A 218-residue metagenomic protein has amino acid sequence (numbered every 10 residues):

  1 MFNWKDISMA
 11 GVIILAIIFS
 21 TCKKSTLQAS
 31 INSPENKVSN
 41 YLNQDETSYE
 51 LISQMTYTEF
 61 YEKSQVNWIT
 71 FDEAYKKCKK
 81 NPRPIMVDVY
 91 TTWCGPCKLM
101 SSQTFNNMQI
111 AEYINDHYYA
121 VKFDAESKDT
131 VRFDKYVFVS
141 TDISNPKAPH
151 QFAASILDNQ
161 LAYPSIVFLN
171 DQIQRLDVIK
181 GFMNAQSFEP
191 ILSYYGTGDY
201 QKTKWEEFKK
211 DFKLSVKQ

Functional and structural regions predicted by a protein language model:
F2-S8: Bacterial N-terminal signal peptides that target proteins for export
D6, T21-K63, D177-Q218: Non-globular targeting/processing and membrane-anchoring segments
V66-R83: A short beta-strand-turn-helix
N81-K98, A120: Short active-site neighborhood of thiol/selenol oxidoreductases, capturing the structured segment around
K98-N115: Typically the conserved alpha-helix immediately C-terminal to a functionally engaged Cys/Sec in thioredoxin-like
I110-P146: Thiol-based oxidoreductase modules, predominantly thioredoxin-like and allied folds used for disulfide exchange
V139, I143, P149-V167: Structural micro-motif
A162-V178: A short, hydrophobic beta-strand/beta-hairpin element that forms part of a small beta-sheet core
